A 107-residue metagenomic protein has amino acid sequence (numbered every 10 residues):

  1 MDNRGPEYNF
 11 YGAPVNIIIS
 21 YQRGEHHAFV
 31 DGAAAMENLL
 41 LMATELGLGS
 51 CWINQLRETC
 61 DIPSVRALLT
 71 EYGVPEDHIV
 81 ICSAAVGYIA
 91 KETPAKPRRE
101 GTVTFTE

Functional and structural regions predicted by a protein language model:
M1-A28: Glycine/small-residue-rich phosphate/adenosyl-binding loop
N3, V74-E107: C-terminal helix-cap and adjacent tail motif
Y8-Y11, Y72-H78: Solvent-exposed alpha-helices and their adjacent loops that cap or buttress functional pockets in soluble metabolic
R23-E25, R57-C60, Y88-E92: Short Gly/Pro-enriched loop/turn and capping motifs at secondary-structure junctions
G32-M36, S64-L68: Charged helix-capping and loop-helix junction motifs
L41-E45: Short hydrophobic alpha-helices that are characteristic scaffold elements of the AMP-binding
L48-D61: GST superfamily/GST-like fold recognition
T59, S64, A84: Phosphate/pyrophosphate-binding active-site loops
